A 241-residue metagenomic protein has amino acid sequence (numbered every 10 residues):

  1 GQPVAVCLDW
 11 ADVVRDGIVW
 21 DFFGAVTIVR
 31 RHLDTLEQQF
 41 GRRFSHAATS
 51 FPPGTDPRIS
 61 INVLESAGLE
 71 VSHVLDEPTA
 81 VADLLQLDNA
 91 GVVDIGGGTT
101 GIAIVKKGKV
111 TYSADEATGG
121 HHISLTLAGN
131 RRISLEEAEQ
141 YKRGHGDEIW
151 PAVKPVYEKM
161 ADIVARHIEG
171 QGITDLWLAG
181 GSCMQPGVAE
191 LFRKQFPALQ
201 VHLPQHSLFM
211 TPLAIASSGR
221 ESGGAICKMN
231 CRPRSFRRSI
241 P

Functional and structural regions predicted by a protein language model:
G1, T100-I104: Short beta-strand scaffold segments in enzyme catalytic cores
G1-V92, K109-P241: Nucleotide/phosphate-binding catalytic cleft detector across ATP-hydrolyzing and phosphate-transferring enzymes
I95-G97: A generic beta-sheet turn/junction motif
